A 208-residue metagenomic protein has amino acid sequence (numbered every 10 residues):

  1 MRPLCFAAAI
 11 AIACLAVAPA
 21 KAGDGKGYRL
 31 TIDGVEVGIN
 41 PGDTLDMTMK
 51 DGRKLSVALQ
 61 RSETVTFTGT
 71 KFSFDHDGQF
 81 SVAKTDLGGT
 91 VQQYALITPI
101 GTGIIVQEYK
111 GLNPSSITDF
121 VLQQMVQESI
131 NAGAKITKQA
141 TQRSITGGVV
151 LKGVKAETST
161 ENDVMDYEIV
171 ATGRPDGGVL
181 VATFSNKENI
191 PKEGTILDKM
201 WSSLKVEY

Functional and structural regions predicted by a protein language model:
M1-A7: Bacterial N-terminal signal peptides that target proteins for export
A7-L15: Bacterial N-terminal signal peptides
V17-P19: N-terminal signal peptide c-region/cleavage motif recognized by signal peptidases
K21-Q93, I97-T102, D163, P175-D176 (+1 more regions): N-terminal targeting sequences that direct proteins away from the cytosol to non-cytosolic compartments
G23-G25, D86-Q92, Q124-P175: Signature of long, low-cysteine stretches enriched in small and polar/charged residues
L30, V82, G103-E108, I136-Q139 (+1 more regions): Generic structural motif
V91-F120, V179: A short acidic-to-branched-hydrophobic micro-motif
